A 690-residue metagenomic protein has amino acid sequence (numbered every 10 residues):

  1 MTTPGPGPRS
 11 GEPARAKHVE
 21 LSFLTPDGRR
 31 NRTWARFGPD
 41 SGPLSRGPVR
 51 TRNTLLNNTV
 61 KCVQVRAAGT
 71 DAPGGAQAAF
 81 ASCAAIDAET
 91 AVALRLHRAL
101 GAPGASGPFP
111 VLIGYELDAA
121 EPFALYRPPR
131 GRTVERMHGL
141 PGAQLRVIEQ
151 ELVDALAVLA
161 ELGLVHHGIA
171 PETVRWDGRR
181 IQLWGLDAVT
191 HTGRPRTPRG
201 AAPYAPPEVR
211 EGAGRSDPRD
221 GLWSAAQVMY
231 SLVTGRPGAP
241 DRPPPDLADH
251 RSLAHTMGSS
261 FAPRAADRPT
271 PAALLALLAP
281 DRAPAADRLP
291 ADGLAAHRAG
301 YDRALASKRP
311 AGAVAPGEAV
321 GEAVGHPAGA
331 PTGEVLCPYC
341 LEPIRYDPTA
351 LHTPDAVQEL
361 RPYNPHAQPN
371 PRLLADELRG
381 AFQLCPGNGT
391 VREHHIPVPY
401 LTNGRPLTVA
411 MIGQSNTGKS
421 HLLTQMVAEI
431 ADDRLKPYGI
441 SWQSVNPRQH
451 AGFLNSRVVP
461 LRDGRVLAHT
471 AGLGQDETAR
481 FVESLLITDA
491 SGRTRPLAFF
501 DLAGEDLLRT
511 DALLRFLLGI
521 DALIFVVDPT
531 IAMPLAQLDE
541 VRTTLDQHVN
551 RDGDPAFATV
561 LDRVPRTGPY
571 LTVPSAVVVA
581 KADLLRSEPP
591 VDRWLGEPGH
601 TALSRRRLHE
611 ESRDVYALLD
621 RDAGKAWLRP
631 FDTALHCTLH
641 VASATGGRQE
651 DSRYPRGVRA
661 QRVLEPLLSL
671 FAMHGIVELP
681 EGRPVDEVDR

Functional and structural regions predicted by a protein language model:
T33, G42-G101: ATP-binding glycine-rich loop module of kinase domains
V111-A120: Short beta-strand micro-motifs within the conserved protein kinase catalytic domain, predominantly in the N-lobe
A119-R132: Conserved short submotifs of the Hanks-type protein kinase catalytic core that shape the nucleotide-binding pocket
I148-E149: Activation segment signature within eukaryotic-like protein kinase domains
L156-D177: Catalytic-loop of the protein kinase fold
A262-A273: A conserved short helix/loop substructure at the end of the activation segment of eukaryotic-like protein kinase domains
A286-A319: Regulatory extensions appended to serine/threonine kinase catalytic cores
